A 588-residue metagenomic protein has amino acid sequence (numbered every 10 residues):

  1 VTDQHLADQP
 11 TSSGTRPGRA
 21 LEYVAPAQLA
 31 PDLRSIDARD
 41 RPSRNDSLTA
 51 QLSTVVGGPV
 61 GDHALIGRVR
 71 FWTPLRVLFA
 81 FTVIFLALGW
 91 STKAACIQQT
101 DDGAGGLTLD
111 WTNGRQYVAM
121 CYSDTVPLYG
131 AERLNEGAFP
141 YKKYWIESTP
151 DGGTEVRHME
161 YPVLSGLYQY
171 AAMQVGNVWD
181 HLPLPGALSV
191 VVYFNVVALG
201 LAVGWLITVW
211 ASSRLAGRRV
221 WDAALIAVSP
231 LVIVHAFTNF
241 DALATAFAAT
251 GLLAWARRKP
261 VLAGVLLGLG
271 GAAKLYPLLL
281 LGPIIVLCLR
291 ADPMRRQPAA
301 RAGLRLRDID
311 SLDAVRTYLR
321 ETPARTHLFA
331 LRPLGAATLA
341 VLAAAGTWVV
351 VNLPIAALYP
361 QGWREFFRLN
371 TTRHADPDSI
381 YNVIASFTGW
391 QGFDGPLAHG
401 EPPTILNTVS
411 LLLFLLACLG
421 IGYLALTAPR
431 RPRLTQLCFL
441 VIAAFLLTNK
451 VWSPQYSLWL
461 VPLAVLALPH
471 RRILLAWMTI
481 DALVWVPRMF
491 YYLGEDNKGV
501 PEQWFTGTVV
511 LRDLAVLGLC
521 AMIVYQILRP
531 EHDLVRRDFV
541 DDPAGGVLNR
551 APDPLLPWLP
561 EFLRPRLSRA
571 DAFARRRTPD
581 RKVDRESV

Functional and structural regions predicted by a protein language model:
T2-A211, A216: TM-lumen/periplasm interface segments of multi-pass membrane proteins, especially the first transmembrane helix
E22-G57, G61, I66, P469-V588: C-terminal multi-pass transmembrane helix bundles with aromatic-rich, positive-inside signatures
V209-S229, L262, R431-P432: Transmembrane-helix signature of polytopic, membrane-embedded enzymes that assemble or transfer cell-envelope glycans
L231-H235, G251-L252, V261-L287, L440-L447: Membrane-interface alpha helices of multi-pass inner-membrane proteins
A244-P260, P293: Specific aromatic-rich, kink-prone transmembrane helix
L280-A345: Perimembrane helix-loop-helix junctions
Y318, R332-F414: Membrane-lumen/periplasm interface segments of specific transmembrane helices in polyprenyl phosphate-linked
D378-L447, I527-V588: Aromatic/glycine/proline-enriched transmembrane-helix motif characteristic of membrane-embedded glycan-assembly enzymes
